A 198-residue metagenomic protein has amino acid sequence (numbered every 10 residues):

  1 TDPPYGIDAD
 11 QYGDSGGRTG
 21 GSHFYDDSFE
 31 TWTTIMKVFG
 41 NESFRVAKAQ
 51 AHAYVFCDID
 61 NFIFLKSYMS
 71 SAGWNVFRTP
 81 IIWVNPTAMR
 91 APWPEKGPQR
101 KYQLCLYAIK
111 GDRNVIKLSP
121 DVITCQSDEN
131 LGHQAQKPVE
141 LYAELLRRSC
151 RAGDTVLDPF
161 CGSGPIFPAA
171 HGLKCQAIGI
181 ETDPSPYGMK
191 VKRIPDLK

Functional and structural regions predicted by a protein language model:
T1-Y187: Core catalytic lobe of class I
D60, P195-K198: Class I S-adenosyl-L-methionine-dependent methyltransferase module
K190-V191: Conserved SAM-binding loop
